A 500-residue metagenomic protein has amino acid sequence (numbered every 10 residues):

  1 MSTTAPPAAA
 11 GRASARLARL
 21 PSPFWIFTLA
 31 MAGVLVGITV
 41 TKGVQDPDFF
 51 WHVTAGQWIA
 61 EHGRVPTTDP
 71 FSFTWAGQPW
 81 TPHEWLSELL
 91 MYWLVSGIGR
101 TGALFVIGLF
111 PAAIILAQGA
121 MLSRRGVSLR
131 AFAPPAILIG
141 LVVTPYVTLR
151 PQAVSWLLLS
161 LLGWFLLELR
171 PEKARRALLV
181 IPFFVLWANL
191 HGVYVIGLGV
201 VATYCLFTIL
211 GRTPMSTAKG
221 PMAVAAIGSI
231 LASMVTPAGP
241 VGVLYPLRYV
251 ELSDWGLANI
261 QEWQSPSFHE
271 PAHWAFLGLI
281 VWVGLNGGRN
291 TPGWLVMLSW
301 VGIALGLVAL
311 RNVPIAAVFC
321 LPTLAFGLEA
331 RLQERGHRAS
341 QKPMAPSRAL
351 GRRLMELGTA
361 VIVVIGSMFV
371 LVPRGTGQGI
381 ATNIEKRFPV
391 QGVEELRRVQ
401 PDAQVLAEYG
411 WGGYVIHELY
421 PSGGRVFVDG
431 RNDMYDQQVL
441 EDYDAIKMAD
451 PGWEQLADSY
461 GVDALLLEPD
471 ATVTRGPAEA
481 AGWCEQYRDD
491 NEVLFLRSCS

Functional and structural regions predicted by a protein language model:
A30, Q118-L141, L157: Transmembrane-helix signature of polytopic, membrane-embedded enzymes that assemble or transfer cell-envelope glycans
V36, I139-V143, F165, R176-G192 (+2 more regions): Membrane-interface alpha helices of multi-pass inner-membrane proteins
A60, V65, A117, G192-G288 (+1 more regions): Transmembrane catalytic cores of multi-pass membrane glycosyltransferases and polysaccharide-assembly enzymes
F105-R125: Transmembrane-helix motifs of polytopic, lipid-linked glycan transferases
A117, I139-V142, V154-P171, V201-I209: Specific aromatic-rich, kink-prone transmembrane helix
S160-A177, I280-R289: Membrane-interface transmembrane helices that cradle and orient dolichyl/undecaprenyl
A339-R398, G410-G412, G423, G430-N432 (+1 more regions): Membrane-proximal, lumen/periplasm-facing interface regions of secretory-pathway glyco- and lipid-modifying enzymes
R397-Q437, D458, V462-P469, F495: Short periplasmic/luminal acceptor-recognition loop of GT-C membrane glycosyltransferases, typified by
